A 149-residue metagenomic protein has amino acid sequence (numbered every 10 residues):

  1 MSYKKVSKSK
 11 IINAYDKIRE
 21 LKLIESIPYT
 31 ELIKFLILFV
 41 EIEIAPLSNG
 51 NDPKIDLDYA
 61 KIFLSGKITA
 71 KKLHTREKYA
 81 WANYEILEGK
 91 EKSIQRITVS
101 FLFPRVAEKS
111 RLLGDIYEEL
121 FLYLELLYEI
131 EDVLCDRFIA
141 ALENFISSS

Functional and structural regions predicted by a protein language model:
S2-S149: Structured binding/interaction patches within domain cores
